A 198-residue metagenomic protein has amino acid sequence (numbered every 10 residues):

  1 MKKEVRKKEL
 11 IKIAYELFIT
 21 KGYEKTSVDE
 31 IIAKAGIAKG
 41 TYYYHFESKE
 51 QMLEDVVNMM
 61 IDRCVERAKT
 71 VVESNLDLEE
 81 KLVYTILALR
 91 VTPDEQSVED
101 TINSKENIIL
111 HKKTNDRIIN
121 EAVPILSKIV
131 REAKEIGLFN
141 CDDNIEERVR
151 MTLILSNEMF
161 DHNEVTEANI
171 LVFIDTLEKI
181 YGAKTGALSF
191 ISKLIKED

Functional and structural regions predicted by a protein language model:
M1-K21, K25-I37, E50-Q51: Basic, helix-initiating cap at the start of DNA-binding domains
G36-F46: Short hydrophobic/aromatic patch on the recognition helix
F46, L53-M60: Alpha-helical DNA-contacting segments of helix-turn-helix folds
D55, K69-V98, V149-T152: Hydrophobic alpha-helical connector segments
E79-E80, R117-I118, R131, E135-M151 (+1 more regions): All-alpha amphipathic helical-bundle segments outside canonical DNA-binding/catalytic cores that form hydrophobic
R90-L138, F160: Short secondary-structure transition hinges
P124, K128-E132, I136, D161-D198: C-terminal peripheral helix-coil segments that are non-catalytic and often amphipathic
